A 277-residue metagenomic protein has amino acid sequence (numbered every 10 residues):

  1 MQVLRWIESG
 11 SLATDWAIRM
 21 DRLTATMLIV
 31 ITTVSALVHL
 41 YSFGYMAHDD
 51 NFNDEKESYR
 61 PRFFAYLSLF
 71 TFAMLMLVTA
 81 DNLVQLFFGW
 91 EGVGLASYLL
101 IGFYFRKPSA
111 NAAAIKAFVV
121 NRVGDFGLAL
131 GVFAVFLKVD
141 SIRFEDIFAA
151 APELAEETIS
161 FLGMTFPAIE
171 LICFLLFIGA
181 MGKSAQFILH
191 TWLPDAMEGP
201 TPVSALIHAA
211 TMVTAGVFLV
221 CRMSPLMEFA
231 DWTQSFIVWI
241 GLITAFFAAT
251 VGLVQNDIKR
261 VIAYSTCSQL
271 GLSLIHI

Functional and structural regions predicted by a protein language model:
M1-I18, F148-F161: Extracytosolic (periplasmic/ER-lumenal) interhelical loops and adjacent juxtamembrane/interface segments of multi-pass
M1-W6, R260, I275-H276: Short intrinsically disordered, low-complexity coil segments enriched in acidic
W16, T26, F174-I178: Residue-level signal for short hydrophobic patches within transmembrane helices of multi-pass membrane transporters
I18-D21, L193: Hydrophobic alpha-helical elements at and bordering transmembrane segments of multi-pass membrane proteins
R22-S35: Predominantly extracellular/luminal regions of secreted and cell-surface proteins, especially disulfide-bonded
A36-G89, L95-I275: Hydrophobic transmembrane alpha-helices and their helix-loop junctions in integral membrane proteins
